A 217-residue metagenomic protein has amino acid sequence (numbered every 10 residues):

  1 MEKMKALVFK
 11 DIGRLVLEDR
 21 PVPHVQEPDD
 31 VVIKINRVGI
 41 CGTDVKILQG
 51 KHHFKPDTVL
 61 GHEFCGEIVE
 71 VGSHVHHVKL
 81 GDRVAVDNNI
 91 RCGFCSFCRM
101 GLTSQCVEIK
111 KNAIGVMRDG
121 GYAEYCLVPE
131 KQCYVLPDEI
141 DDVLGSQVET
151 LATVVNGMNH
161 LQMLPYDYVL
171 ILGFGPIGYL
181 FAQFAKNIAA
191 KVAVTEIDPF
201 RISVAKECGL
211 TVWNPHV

Functional and structural regions predicted by a protein language model:
E2-K5: Extreme N-terminal starter segment of soluble prokaryotic enzymes
D11-G13, E27: Residue-level recognition of beta-strand termini and adjacent short loop/turns
R14-P21: Short glycine/threonine/proline-enriched tight-turn/helix- or strand-capping micro-motif at secondary-structure
P23-V38, Q49-S96, P137-E139: Glycine-rich beta-strand-centered segment in the early N-terminal region that forms part of a ligand/cofactor-binding
T43-I47: Cytochrome P450 core scaffold surrounding the K-helix E-X-X-R motif and the conserved "meander" helix-loop region
G93-L172: NAD(P)H dinucleotide-binding glycine-rich loop of Rossmann-like/cofactor-binding domains, especially the beta1-alpha1
I140-H216: Mid-domain Rossmann-like dinucleotide-binding core that forms the NAD(H)/NADP(H) cofactor-binding site
